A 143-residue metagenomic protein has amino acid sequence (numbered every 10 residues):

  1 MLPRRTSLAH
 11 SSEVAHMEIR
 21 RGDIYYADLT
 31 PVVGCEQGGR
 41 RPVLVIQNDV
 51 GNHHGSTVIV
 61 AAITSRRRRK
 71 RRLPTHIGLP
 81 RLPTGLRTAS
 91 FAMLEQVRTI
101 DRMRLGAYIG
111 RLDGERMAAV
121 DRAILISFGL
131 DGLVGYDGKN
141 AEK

Functional and structural regions predicted by a protein language model:
M1-K143: Conserved functional hotspots at enzyme active or ligand-binding sites that engage polyanionic ligands
